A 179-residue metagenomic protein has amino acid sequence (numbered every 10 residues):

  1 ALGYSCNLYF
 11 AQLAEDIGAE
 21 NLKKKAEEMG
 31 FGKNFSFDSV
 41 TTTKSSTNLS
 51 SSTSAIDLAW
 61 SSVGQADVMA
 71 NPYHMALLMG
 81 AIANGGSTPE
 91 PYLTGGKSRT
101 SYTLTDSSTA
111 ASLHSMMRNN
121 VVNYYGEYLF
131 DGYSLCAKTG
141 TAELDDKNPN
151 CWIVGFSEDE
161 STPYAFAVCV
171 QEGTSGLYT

Functional and structural regions predicted by a protein language model:
L2-E172: Beta-lactam-recognizing serine transpeptidase/beta-lactamase-like catalytic domain environment
E172-T179: A short acidic/glycine-rich loop-to-helix N-cap element
